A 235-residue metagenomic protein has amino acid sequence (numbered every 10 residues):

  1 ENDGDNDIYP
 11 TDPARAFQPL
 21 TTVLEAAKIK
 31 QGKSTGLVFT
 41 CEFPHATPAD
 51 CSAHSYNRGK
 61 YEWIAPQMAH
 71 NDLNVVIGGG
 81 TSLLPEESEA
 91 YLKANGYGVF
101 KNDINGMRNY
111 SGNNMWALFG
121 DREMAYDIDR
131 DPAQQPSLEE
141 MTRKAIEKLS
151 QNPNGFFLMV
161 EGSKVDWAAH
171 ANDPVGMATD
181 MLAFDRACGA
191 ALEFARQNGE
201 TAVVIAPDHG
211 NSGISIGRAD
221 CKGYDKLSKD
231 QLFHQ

Functional and structural regions predicted by a protein language model:
E1-G59: Active-site nucleophile/metal-coordination loop of metallo-enzymes that catalyze phosphate/sulfate and related
P44-Q235: A post-motif C-terminal structural segment
